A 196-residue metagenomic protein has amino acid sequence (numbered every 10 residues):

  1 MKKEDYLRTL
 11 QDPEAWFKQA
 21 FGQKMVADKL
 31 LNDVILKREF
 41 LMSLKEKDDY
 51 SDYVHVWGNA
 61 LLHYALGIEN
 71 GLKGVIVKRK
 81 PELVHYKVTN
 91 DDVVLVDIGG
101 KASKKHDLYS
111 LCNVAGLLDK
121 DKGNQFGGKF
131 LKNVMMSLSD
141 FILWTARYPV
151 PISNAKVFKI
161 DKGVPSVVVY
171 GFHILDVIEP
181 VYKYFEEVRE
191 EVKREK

Functional and structural regions predicted by a protein language model:
M1-D28, E82-K196: Long, charged low-complexity segments
M1-L62, V75-E82: Charged alpha-helical initiation segments
N32, L72, P151: Residue-level marker of positions within ordered structural domains that often coincide with functionally constrained
L62-G71: Conserved beta-strand->loop/alpha-helix structural units within folded catalytic cores of enzymes with alpha/beta
